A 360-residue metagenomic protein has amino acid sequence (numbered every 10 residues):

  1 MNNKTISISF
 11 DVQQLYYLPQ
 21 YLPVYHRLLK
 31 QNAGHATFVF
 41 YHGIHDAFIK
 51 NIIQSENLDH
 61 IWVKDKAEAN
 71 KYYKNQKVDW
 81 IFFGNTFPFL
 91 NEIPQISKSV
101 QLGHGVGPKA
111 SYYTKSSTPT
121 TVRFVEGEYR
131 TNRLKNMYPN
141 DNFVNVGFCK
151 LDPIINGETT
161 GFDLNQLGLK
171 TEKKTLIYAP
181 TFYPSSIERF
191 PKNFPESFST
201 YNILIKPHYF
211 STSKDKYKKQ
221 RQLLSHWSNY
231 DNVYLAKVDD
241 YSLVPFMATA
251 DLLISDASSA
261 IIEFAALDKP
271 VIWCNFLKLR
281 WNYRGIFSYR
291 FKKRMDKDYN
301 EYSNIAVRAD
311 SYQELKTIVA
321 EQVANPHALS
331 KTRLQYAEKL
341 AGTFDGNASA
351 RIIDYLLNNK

Functional and structural regions predicted by a protein language model:
N2-I8, I96-S97, K170-K174, T200: A short, charged/proline- and glycine-enriched loop that marks the coil->beta-strand transition at the N-terminal
S9-E158: Active-site and donor-binding regions of nucleotide-sugar-utilizing enzymes
H60-D65, Y234-V238, N304-L315: Short acidic-hydrophobic, aromatic-tinged amphipathic segments that line or gate anion-handling sites
I81-F83, L90-Q101, D239-F287: A donor-sugar binding/catalytic signature common to diverse glycosyltransferases and related nucleotide-sugar
P119-E188, T212-S213, A328-Q335: A nucleotide-sugar donor-handling region in carbohydrate enzymes
N145, S259-Q335, L340: Catalytic binding pocket for nucleotide-activated donors in carbohydrate/polymer assembly enzymes
K170-M247: Donor-nucleotide binding loops and adjacent catalytic segments primarily of GT-B fold Leloir glycosyltransferases
F344-K360: C-terminal alpha-helical cap of glycosyltransferases
